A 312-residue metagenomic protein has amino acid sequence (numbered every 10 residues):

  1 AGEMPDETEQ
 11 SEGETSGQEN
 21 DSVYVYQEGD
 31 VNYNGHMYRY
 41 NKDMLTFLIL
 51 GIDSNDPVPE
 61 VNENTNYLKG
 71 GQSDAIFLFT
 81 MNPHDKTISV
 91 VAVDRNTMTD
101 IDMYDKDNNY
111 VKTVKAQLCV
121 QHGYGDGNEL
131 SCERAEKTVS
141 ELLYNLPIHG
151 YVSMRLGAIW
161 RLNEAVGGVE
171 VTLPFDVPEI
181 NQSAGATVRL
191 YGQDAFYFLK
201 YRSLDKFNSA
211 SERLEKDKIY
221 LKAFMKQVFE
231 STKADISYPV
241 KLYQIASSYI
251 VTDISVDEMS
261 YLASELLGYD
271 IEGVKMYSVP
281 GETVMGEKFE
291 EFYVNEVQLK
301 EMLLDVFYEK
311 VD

Functional and structural regions predicted by a protein language model:
A1-D312: Non-catalytic, solvent-exposed segments at the cell envelope interface
